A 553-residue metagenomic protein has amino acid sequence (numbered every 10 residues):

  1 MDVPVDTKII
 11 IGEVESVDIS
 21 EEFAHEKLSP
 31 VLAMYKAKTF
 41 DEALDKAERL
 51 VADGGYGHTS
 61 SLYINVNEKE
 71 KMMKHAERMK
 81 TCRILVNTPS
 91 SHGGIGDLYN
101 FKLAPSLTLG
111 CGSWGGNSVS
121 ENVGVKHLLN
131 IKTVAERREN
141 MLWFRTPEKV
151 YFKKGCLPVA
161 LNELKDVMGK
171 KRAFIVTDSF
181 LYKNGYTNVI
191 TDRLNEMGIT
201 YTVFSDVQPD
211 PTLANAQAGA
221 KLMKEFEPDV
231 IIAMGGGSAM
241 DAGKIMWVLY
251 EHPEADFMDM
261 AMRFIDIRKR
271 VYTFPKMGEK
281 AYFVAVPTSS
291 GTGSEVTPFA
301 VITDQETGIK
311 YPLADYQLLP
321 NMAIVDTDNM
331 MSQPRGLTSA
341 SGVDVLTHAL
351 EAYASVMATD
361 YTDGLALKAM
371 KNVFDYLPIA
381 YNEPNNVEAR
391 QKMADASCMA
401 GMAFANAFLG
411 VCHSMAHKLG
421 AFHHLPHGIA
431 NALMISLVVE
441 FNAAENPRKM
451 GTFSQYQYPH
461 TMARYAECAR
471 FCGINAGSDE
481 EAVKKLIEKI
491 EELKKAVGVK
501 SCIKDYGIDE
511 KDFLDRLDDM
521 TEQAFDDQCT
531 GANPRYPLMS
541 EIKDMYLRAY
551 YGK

Functional and structural regions predicted by a protein language model:
M1-P4, I9, E13, Y63-W143: C-terminal segments
M1-Y56: NAD(P)-dependent aldehyde/semialdehyde dehydrogenase
L28-K38, T59-Y63, M331, L437-V438 (+2 more regions): Short, well-ordered beta-strand elements within core beta-sheets of diverse protein domains
M141-V230, I503-K504: ATP/NTP phosphate-donor binding region
A214-D328: Glycine/threonine-rich beta-strand-loop-alpha-helix active-site module that forms ligand/phosphate-binding
V296-A407: Carboxylate- and glycine-rich phosphate/diphosphate-binding segment that chelates Mg2+/Mn2+
F422, I429-D512, G552: Gly/Pro-rich interdomain helix-loop hinge
D512-K553: Short, amphipathic C-terminal "tail helix"
